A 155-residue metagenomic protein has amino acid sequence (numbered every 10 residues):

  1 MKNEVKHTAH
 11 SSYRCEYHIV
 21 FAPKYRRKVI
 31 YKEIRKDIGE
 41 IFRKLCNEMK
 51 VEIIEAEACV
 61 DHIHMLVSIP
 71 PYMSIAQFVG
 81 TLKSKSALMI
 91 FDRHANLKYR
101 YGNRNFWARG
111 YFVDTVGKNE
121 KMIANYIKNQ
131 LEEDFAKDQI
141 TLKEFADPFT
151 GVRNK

Functional and structural regions predicted by a protein language model:
M1-K155: Basic nucleic-acid-binding interfaces
